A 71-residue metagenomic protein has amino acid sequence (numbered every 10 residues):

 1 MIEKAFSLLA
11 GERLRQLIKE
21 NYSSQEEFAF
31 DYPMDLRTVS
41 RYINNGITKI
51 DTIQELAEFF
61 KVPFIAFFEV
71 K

Functional and structural regions predicted by a protein language model:
M1-S23, E27: A short, Lys/Arg-rich alpha-helix, primarily the initiator
L14, F28-A29, V39, F67: Conserved hydrophobic/aromatic packing and binding residues within compact polymer-binding modules
P33-T48: Recognition helix of helix-turn-helix/homeodomain-like DNA-binding domains that insert into the DNA major groove
N45-E58: Short, basic-rich loop-to-helix N-cap that marks the start of a DNA-contacting helix
K61-K71: Short C-terminal boundary/hinge segments that cap the last helix of small helical domains
